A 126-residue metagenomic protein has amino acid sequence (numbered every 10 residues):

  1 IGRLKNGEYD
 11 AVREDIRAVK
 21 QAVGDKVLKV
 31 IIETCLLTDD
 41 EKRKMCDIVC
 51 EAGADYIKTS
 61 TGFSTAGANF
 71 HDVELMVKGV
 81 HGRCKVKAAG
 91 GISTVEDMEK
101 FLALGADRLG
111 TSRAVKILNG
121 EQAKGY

Functional and structural regions predicted by a protein language model:
I1-V86, T94-G120, K124-Y126: Alpha/beta enzyme core
A89: Short hydrophobic "strand-cap" motifs at the C-terminus of beta-strands
